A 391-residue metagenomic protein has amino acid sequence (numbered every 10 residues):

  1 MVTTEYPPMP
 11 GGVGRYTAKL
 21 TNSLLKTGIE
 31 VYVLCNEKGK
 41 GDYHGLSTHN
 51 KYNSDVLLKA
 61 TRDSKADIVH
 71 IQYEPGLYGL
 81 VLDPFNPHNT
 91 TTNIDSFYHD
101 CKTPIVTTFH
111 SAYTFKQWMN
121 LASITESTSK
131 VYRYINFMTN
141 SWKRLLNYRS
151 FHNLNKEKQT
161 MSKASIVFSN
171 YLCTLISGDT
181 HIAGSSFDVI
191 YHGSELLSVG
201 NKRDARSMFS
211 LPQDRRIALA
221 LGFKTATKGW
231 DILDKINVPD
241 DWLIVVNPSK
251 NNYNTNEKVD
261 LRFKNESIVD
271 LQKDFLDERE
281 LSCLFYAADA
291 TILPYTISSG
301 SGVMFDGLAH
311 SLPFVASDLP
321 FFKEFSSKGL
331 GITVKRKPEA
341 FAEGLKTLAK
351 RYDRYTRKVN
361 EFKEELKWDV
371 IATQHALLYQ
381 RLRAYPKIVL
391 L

Functional and structural regions predicted by a protein language model:
T92-D100, I124-S165: Membrane-proximal helix-turn-helix segments that form the acceptor-binding/catalytic region of lipid-linked
K116, L145-S185, S194: A short, active-site helix/loop in glycosyltransferases that binds the activated sugar's phosphate group
V199-L211, R357: A short helix/loop element that forms part of the nucleotide-sugar donor recognition site in Leloir-type
P212-K228, D234-V238: Conserved donor-binding/catalytic core segment of Leloir-type glycosyltransferases
V246-P248, N256-S282: Nucleotide-activated donor-binding/catalytic signature segment of Leloir-type glycosyltransferases, i.e., the conserved
C283-S299, L312: Acidic donor-binding loop of glycosyltransferase active sites
K328-E339, K346-Y352: Conserved acidic donor-binding segment of nucleotide-sugar-dependent glycosyltransferases
Y352-P386: A charged, aromatic-enriched C-terminal amphipathic alpha-helix characteristic of glycosyltransferases across folds
